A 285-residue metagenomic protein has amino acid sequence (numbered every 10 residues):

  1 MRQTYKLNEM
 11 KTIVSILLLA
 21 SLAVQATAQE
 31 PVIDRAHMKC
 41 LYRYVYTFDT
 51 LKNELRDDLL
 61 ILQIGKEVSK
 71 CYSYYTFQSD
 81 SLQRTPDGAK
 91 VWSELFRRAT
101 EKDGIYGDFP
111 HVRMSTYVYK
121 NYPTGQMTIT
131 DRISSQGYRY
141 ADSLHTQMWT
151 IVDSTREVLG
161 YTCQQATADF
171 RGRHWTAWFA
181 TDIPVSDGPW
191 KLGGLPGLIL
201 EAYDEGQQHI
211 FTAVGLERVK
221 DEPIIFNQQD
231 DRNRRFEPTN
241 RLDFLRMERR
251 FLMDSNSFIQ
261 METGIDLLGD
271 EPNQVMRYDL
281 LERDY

Functional and structural regions predicted by a protein language model:
M1-R35, Y285: Bacterial Sec-dependent N-terminal signal peptides
S21, Q25, D49-T50, G188: A generic structural signal for short coil/turn motifs at secondary-structure boundaries
T27-T146, V152-T155, T162, Q207-Y285: Extracellular or lumenal secretory-pathway regions
A36-L41, Y161-A166, G194-E201: Short, hydrophobic/aromatic-rich segments at coil-to-beta transitions
V45-T47, T167-D169, Y203: A generic structural motif
P110-M114, R173, G194-L198: A generic structural signal for short beta-strands and their flanking turns/coil linkers
G137-F179, P184-G188: Extended beta-strand-rich segments in extracellular/periplasmic secretory proteins, especially within noncatalytic
P184-T212: Surface-exposed, gly/pro-biased binding rims or lids
